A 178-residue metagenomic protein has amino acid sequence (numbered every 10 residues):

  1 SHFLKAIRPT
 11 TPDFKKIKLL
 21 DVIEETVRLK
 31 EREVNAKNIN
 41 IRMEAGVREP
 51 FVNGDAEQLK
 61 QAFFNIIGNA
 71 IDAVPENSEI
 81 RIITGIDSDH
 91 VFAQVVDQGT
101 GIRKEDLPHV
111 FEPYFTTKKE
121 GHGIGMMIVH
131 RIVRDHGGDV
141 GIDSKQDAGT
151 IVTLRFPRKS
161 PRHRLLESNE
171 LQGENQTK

Functional and structural regions predicted by a protein language model:
P9-P12, F51-G54, T117: Conserved micro-motifs of the catalytic ATP-binding
D13-V27, I86: A conserved beta-strand-to-alpha-helix junction within the catalytic ATP-binding
N35, N40-P50: Conserved catalytic submotifs in the C-terminal HATPase_c
N77-D89: Short beta-strand/loop element within the Bergerat-fold HATPase_c
I102-Y114, N169: Short conserved segment of the HATPase_c
G125, V129: Short alpha-helical Gxxx[C/S/T] motif in the catalytic ATP-binding
V133-R134: Detector for a conserved hydrophobic position within an alpha-helical segment of the HATPase_c
